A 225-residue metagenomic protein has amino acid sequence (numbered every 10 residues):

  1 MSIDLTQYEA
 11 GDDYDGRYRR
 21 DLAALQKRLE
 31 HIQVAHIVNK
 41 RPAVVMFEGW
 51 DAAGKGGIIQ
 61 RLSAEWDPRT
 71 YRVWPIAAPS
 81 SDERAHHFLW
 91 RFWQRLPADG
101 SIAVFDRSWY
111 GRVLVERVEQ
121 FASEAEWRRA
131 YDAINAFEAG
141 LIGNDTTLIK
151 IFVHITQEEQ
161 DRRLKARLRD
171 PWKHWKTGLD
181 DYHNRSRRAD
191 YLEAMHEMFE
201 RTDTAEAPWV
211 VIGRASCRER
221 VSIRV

Functional and structural regions predicted by a protein language model:
M1-A24: Charged, amphipathic alpha-helical linker segments immediately N-terminal to NTP-binding catalytic cores
Y14-D21, R69-Y131: Conserved nucleotide-sensing/catalytic segment adjacent to the nucleotide-binding pocket in NTP-handling enzymes
K27-I37: Pre-Walker A adenine-sensing motif
F47-S63: Glycine-rich phosphate-binding P-loop
A52, P79-D82, S108-G111, H154-D161 (+1 more regions): Conserved nucleotide-binding/hydrolysis micro-motifs of P-loop NTPases
V115-A133, L141-E193: A glycine- and Lys/Arg-enriched "phosphate-lid" helix/loop adjacent to the NTP-binding pocket of small-molecule kinases
L179-R218: Small-molecule kinase domains that catalyze NTP-dependent phosphoryl transfer to phosphate-bearing small molecules
E219-V225: Positively charged, low-complexity/disordered segments
